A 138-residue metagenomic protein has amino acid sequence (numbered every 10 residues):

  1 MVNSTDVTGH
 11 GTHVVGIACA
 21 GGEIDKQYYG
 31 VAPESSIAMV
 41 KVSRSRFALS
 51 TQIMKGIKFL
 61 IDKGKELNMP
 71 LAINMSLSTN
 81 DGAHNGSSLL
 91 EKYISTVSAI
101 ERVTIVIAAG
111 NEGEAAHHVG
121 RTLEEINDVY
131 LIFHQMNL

Functional and structural regions predicted by a protein language model:
M1-T51, N68, R102: Subtilisin-like serine protease catalytic core
S43-N127, I132-N137: Substrate-binding/access-modulating region of protease and related hydrolase catalytic domains
